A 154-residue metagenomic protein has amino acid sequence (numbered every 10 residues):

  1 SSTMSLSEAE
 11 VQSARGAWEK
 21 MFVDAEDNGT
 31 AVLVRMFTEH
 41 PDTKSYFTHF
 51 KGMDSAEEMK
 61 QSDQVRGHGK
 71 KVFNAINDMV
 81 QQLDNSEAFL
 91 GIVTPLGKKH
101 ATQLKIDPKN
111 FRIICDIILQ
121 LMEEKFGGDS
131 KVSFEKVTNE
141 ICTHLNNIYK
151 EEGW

Functional and structural regions predicted by a protein language model:
S2-W154: Globin-like tetrapyrrole-binding proteins
